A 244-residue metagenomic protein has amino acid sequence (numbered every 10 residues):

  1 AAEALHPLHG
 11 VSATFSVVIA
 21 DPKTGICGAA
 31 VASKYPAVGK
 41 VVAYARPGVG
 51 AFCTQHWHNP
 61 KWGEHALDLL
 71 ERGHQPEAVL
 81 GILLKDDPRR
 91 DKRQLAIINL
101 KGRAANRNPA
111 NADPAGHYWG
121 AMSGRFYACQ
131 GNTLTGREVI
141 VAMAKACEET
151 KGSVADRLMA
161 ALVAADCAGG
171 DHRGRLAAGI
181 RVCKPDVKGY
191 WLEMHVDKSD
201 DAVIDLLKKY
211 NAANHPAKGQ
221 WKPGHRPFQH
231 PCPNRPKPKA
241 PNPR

Functional and structural regions predicted by a protein language model:
E3-R244: N-terminal nucleophile
